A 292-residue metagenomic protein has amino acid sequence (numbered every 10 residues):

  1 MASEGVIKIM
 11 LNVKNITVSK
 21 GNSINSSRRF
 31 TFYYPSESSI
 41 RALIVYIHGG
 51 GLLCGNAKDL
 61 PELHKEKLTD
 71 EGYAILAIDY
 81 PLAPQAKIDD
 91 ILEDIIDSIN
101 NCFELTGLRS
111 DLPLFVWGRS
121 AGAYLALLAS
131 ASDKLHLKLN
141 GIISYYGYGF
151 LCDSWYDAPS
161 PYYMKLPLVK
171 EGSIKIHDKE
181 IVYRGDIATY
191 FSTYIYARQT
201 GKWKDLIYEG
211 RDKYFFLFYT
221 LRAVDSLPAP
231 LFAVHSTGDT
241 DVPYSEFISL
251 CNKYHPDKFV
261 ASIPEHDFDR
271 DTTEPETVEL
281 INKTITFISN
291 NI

Functional and structural regions predicted by a protein language model:
A2-S38, L92: N-terminal cap/lid segment of alpha/beta-hydrolase-fold proteins
S19, N56-A57, L63-H64, L76-F115 (+1 more regions): Catalytic nucleophile-loop/oxyanion-hole region of alpha/beta-hydrolase and closely related hydrolase-like folds
D59, T220, A229, V242-K253: Short alpha-helix in the alpha/beta-hydrolase fold that links the catalytic acid
E104-E171: Primarily recognizes the serine-hydrolase "nucleophile elbow" in alpha/beta-hydrolase and SGNH/GDSL folds
Y145-R222: Accessory cap/linker subdomain of secreted extracellular hydrolases
L151, T237-V242: Acidic catalytic loop of the alpha/beta-hydrolase fold
L227, A233-H235, D239: Short beta-strand/loop motif that positions the catalytic acidic residue of the alpha/beta-hydrolase fold
P264-V278: Catalytic histidine-centered segment of alpha/beta-hydrolase-like enzymes
